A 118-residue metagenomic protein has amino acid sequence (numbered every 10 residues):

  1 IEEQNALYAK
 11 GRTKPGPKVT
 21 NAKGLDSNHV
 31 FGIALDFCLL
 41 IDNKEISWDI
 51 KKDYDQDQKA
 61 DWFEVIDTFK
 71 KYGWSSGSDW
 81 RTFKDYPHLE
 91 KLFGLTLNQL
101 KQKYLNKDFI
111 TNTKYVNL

Functional and structural regions predicted by a protein language model:
I1-K101, L105-L118: Cell-envelope/glycan interface and biosynthesis
